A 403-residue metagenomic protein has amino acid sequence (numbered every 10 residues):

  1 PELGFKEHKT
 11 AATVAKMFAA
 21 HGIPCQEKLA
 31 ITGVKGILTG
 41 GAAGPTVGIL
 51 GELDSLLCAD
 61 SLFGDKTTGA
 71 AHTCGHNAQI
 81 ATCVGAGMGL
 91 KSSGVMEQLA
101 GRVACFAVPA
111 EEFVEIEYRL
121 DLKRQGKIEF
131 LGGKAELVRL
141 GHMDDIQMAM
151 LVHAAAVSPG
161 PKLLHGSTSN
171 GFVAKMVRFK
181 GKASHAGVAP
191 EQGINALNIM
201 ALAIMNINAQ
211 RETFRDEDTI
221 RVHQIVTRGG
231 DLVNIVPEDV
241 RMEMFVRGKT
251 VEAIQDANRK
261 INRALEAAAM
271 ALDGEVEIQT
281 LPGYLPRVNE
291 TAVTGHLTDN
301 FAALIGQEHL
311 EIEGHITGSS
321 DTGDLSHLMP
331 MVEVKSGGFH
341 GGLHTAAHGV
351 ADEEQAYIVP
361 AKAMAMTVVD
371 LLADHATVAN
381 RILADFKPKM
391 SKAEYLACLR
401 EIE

Functional and structural regions predicted by a protein language model:
P1-T73, N77-A104, P109: Acidic/His- and Gly-rich active-site-bordering loop/insert found across diverse amide/peptide-bond hydrolases
E2, E52-D54, A110, A155 (+2 more regions): Active-site beta-loop-alpha junctions enriched in small/polar residues
F5, H72-A81, P190-N198, A351-K362: Short, conserved micro-motifs enriched in small and acidic residues
Q26-L29, C105, M150-V152, V334-S336: General beta-strand structural signal in soluble alpha/beta enzymes
K35, S61-A71, N77-A78, S93-H223 (+1 more regions): Histidine/acidic-residue-rich, glycine-tolerant segments that coordinate divalent metal ions
G48-L50, K175-K180, V332-G337: Non-cysteine beta-strand/loop elements that form the S-adenosyl-L-methionine
N198-E403: Metal-dependent amide/peptide-bond hydrolase catalytic core, centered on the "pita-bread" metallohydrolase fold
